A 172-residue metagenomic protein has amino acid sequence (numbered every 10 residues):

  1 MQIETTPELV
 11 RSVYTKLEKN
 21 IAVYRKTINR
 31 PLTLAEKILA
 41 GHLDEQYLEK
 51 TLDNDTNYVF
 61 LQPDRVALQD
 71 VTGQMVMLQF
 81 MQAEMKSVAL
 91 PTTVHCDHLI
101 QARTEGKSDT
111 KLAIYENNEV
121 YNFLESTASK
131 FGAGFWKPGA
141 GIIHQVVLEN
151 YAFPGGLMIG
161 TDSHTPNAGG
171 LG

Functional and structural regions predicted by a protein language model:
M1-G172: Fe-S-dependent hydro-lyases/dehydratases of central metabolism
